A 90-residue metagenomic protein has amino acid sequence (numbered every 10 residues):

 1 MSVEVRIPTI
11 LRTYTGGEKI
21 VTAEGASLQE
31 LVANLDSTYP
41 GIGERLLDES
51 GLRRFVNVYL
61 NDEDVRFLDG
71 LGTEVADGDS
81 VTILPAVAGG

Functional and structural regions predicted by a protein language model:
M1-G89: Ubiquitin-like/PB1-type beta-grasp interaction modules and other compact soluble beta-rich domains
